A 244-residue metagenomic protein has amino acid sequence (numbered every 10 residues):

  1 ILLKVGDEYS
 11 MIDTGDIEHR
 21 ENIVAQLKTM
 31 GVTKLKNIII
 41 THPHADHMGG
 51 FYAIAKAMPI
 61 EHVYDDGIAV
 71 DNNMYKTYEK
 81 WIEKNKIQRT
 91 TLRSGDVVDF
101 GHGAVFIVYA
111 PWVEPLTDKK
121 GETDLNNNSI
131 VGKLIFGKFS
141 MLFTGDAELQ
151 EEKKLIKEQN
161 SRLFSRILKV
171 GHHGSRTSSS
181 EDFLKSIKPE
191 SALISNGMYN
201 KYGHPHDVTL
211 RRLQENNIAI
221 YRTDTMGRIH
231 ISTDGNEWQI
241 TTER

Functional and structural regions predicted by a protein language model:
I1-R244: Non-globular, low-confidence helical/coil segments that flank catalytic cores
